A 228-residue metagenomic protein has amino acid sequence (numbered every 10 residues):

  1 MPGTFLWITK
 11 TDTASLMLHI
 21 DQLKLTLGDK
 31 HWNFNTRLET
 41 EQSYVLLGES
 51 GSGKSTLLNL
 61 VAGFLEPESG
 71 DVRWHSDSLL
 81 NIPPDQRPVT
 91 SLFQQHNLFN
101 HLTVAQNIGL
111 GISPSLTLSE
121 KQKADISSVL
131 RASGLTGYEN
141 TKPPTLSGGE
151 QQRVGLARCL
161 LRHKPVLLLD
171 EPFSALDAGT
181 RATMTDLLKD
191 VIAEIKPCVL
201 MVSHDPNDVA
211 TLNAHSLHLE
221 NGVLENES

Functional and structural regions predicted by a protein language model:
A62: Helix-to-loop junction immediately C-terminal to a conserved catalytic motif
S78-F93, P114: ABC ATPase NBD coupling module
I82-P83, L102, Q106-K123, A132: ABC-type ATPase nucleotide-binding domains, specifically the catalytic core motifs of the NBD
E120-Y138, K189-D190: Conserved ABC ATPase "signature" region
K142-L146, E150: Conserved ABC ATPase signature
L161-P165: A short, proline-enriched helix->beta-strand linker immediately N-terminal to the Walker B motif in ABC-type P-loop
L167-E171: Catalytic Walker B motif of ABC-type/P-loop ATPase nucleotide-binding domains
